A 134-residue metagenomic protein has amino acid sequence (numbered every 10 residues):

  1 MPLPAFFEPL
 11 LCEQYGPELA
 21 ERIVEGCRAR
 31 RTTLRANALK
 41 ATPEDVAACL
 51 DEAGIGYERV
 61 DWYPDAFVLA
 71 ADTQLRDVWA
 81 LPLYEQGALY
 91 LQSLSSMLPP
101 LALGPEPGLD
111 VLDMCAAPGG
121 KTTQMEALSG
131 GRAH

Functional and structural regions predicted by a protein language model:
M1-H134: S-adenosylmethionine
